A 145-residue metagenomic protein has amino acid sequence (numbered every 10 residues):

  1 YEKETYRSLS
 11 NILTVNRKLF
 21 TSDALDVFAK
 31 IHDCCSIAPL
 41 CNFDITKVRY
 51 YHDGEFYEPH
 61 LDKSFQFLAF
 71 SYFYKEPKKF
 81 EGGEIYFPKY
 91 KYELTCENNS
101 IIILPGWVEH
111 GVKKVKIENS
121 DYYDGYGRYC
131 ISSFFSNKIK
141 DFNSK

Functional and structural regions predicted by a protein language model:
Y1-A38: Non-heme Fe(II)/2-oxoglutarate
I37-C41, E58-K63: Short, conserved, surface-exposed binding loops centered on an aromatic residue
I37-H52: A short glycine-rich, His/Asp/Glu-containing loop-to-beta-strand
I45-V48, Y57, F67-F70, G82-E84: Conserved active-site beta-strand-loop modules that form the wall/rim of enzyme catalytic pockets and either contain
Y50-H52, D62-K79, S133-F135: Short, conserved beta-strand element in jelly-roll/cupin
D53-E55, N99: Tight coil/turn sites that cap or link beta-strands
F56-E58, E93: Short basic coil micro-motifs at the edges of alpha-helical modules that engage polyanionic partners
F65, F80-K145: Catalytic core of Fe(II)/2-oxoglutarate
